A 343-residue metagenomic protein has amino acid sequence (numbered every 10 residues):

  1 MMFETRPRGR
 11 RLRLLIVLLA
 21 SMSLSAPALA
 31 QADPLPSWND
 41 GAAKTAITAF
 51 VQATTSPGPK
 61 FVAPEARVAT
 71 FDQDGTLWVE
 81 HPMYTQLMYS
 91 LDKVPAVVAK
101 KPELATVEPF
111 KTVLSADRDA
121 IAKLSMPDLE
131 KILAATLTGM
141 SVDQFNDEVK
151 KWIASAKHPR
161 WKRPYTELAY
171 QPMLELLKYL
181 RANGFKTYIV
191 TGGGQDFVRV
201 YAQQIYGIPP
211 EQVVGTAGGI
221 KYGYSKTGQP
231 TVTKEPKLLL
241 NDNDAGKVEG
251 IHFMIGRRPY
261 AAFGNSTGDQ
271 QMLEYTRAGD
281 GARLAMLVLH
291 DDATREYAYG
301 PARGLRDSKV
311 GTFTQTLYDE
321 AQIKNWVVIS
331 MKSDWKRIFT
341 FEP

Functional and structural regions predicted by a protein language model:
M1-R11: N-terminal secretory signal peptides that target proteins for export/translocation
F3, L19-M22, L29-Q73, M88 (+3 more regions): Non-catalytic pre-domain segments flanking phosphatase-related domains
R11-V17: Sec-dependent signal peptide recognition, specifically the positively charged N-region followed immediately by
A30-W38, T45-T48, Q52, F61 (+3 more regions): C-terminal cap/substrate-recognition subdomain and adjoining C-terminal extension of metal-dependent phosphatase-like
Q31, M83, M88-E167, Q171: A metal-dependent, Asp-based hydrolase signature
S56-G58, W78-E80, Y222-G223: Short, solvent-exposed loop/turn elements at domain surfaces
R67-P82, L273: Asp-based phosphoryl-transfer active-site loop
V79, Q86-L87, F197-V198: Short catalytic/ligand-binding loop motif for oxyanion handling, primarily in non-cytosolic enzymes, centered on
